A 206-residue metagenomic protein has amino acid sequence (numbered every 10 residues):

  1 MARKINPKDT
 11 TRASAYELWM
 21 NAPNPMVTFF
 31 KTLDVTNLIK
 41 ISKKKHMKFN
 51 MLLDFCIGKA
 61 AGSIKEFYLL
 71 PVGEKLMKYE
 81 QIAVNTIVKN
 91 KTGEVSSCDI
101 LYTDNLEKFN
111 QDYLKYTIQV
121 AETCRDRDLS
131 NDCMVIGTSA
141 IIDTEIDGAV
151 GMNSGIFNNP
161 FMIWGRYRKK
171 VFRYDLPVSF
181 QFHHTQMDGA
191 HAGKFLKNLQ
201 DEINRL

Functional and structural regions predicted by a protein language model:
M1-A13, A22-N24, T36-I41, G58 (+7 more regions): Domain-scale detector for complete catalytic domains at protein termini or as standalone homologs
N6-K8, M20-L52, Y68-V84, V135-I136 (+3 more regions): Gly/Ser/Thr-rich phosphate-binding loops and adjoining beta-strand/alpha-helix segments that form adenosine-phosphate
M26-K31, L38-K44, V95-E107, M187: Acyl-group handling in specialized metabolite and lipid biosynthesis
L38-S63, L176-F195: Acyl activation and transfer enzymes in specialized metabolism, enriched for ANL adenylate-forming modules
K48-D54, G58-L70, K75-L76, T92-S96 (+1 more regions): Active-site loop/lid in soluble adenylation, ligation, and acyl-transfer enzymes
N90-T144: Helical lid/core segments from catalytic subdomains that handle acyl or acyl-like groups
S130-D143, P160-K197: Histidine-centered acyl-transfer/condensation active-site motif and its immediate structural neighborhood
D147: Active-site cores that bind ATP or allylic diphosphates and position pyrophosphate for catalysis
